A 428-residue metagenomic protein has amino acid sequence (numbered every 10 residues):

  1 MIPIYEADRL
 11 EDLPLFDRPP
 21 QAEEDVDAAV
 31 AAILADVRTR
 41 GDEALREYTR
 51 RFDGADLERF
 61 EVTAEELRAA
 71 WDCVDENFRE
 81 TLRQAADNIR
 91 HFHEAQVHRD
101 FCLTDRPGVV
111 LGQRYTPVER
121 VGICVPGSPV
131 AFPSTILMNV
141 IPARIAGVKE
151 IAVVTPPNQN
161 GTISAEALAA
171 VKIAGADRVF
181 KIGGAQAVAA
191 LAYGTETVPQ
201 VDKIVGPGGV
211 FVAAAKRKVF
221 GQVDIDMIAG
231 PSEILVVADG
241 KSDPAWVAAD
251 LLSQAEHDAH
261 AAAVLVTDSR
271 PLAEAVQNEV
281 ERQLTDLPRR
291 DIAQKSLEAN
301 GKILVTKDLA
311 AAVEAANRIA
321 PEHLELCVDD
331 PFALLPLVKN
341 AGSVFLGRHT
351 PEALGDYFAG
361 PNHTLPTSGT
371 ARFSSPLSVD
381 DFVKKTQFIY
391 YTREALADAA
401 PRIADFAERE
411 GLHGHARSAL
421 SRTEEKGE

Functional and structural regions predicted by a protein language model:
M1-E119: N-terminal Rossmann-like NAD(P)+-binding subdomain of aldehyde/semialdehyde dehydrogenases
I2-D8, R178-G183, I303-D308: Short acidic-hydrophobic, aromatic-tinged amphipathic segments that line or gate anion-handling sites
L103-A169: Conserved small-residue-rich beta-alpha loop and adjacent elements that most often cradle the phosphate/pyrophosphate
M138-K149, K172-A174, A192-V198, K216-K218 (+1 more regions): Alpha-helix C-terminal capping segments
G175-W246, D250-A262: Conserved NAD(P)+-binding/catalytic subdomain of aldehyde/semialdehyde dehydrogenases
M227-A299, I303: A conserved active-site cap/scaffold subdomain adjacent to cofactor or substrate pockets
R318-E428: C-terminal core of ALDH-fold dehydrogenases
